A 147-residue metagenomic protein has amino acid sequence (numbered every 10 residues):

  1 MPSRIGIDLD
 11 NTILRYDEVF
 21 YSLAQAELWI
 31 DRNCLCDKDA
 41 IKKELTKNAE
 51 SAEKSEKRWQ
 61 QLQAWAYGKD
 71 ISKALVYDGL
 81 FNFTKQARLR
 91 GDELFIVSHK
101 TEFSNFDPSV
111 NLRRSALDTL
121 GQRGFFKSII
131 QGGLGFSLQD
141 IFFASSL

Functional and structural regions predicted by a protein language model:
M1-R58: Active-site neighborhood of HAD-like aspartate-dependent phosphohydrolases
I7-L9, A74, V97-H99, F143-S145: Short His-Asn-centered micro-motif
T12-L14, V19-F20, K100-S104, L147: Short, solvent-exposed loop/turn segments at secondary-structure junctions
K43-K85, L89-D92: Metal-dependent phosphoesterase signature
I71, L80-L120: Substrate-recognition element of Asp-dependent hydrolases with the DxDx(T/V) motif
D92, F106-L147: C-terminal cap/substrate-recognition subdomain and adjoining C-terminal extension of metal-dependent phosphatase-like
